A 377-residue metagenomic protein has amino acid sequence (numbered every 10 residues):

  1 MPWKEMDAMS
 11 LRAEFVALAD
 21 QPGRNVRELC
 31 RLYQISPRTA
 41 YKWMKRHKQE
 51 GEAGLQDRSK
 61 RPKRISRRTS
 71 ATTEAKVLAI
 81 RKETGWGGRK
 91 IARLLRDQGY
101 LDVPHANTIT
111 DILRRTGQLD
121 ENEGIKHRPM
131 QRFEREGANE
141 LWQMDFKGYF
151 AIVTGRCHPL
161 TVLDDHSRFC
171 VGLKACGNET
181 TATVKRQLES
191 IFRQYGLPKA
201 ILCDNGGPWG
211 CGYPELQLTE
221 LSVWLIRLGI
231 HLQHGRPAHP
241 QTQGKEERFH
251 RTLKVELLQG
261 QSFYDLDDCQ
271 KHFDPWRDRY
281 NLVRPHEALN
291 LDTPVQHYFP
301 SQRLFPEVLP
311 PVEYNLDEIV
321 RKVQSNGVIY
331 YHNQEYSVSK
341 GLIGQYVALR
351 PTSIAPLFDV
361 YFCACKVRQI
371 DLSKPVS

Functional and structural regions predicted by a protein language model:
M1-E14, K63-A71: Short, Lys/Arg-enriched anionic-surface-contact patches
D7-R24, E74-E83: Short, amphipathic alpha-helical "recognition" segments used to contact nucleic acids or chromatin
F15, L29, A40, G51 (+13 more regions): Mobile genetic element proteins and their domesticated derivatives, centered on retroelements and DNA transposons
E52-Y149, T219, T293-Q302: Basic, flexible linker segments flanking DNA-binding modules in nucleic acid-interacting mobile-element proteins
N107, D111-F169, G177-K199, I226-R227 (+3 more regions): Mobile-element integrase/transposase regions, centering on the N-terminal DNA-binding/Zn-coordinating module
L188, R193-E215, R236-A238, Q243 (+1 more regions): Acidic/histidine-rich, metal-coordinating catalytic segments
L221-P306, S353: Charged alpha-helix within mobile-element recombinases
R277, N281-S377: C-terminal, beta-rich DNA-binding module of retroviral/retroelements integrases
